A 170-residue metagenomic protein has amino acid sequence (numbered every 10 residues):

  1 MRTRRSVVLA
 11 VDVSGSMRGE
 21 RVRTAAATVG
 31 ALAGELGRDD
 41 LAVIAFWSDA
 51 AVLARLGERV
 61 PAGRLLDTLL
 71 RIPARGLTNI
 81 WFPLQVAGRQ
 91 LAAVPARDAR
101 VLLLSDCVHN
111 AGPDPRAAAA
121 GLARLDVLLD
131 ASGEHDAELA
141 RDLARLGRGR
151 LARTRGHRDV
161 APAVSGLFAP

Functional and structural regions predicted by a protein language model:
M1-R4, P61-A62, L167: Acidic/polar low-complexity segments with low predicted structural confidence
R2, V94-A96, A119-L122: Flexible, charged surface loops at secondary-structure boundaries
R2-E58, F82-V86, R97-L104: Von Willebrand factor
V29, P83-A87, L91, V160 (+1 more regions): Generic hydrophobic alpha-helical segments
V52, P73, A161-A169: Low-complexity, intrinsically disordered short segments enriched for Gly/Pro and polybasic residues
G57, A62-A99, V108-A111, L129-E138: Von Willebrand factor
C107-R155, D159-G166: VWA/integrin I-like adhesion module and closely mimicked acidic/polar interface patches used
